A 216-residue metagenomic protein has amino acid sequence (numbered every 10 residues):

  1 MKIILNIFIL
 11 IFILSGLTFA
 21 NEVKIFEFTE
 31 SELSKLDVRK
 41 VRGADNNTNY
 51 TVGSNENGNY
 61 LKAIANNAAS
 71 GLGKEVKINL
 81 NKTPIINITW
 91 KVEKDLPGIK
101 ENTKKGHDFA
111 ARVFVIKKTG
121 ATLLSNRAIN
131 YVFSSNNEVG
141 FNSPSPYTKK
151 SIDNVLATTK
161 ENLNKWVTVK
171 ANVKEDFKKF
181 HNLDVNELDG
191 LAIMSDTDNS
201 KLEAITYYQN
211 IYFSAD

Functional and structural regions predicted by a protein language model:
N6-S15: Bacterial N-terminal signal peptides
A20-G43: Extracellular carbohydrate-recognition regions
F28, L191, Q209-F213: Extracellular beta-strand elements of beta-rich domains used for carbohydrate recognition/degradation or cell-matrix
Y50-G71: Short carbohydrate-recognition loop motifs
E75-I86, K160-L163, D184: Extracellular/lumenal carbohydrate-interaction signature centered on repeated Trp-anchored short motifs
T89-D95, K118-G120, K174: Solvent-exposed strand-to-loop "edge" motifs in beta-rich extracellular domains
G106-S151: Extracellular/luminal beta-rich ligand-recognition and adhesion surfaces characterized by aromatic-Gly/Pro-enriched
D108-V113, K149-K150, V155-T159, L163-E203: Extracellular beta-strand ligand-recognition surfaces/modules
